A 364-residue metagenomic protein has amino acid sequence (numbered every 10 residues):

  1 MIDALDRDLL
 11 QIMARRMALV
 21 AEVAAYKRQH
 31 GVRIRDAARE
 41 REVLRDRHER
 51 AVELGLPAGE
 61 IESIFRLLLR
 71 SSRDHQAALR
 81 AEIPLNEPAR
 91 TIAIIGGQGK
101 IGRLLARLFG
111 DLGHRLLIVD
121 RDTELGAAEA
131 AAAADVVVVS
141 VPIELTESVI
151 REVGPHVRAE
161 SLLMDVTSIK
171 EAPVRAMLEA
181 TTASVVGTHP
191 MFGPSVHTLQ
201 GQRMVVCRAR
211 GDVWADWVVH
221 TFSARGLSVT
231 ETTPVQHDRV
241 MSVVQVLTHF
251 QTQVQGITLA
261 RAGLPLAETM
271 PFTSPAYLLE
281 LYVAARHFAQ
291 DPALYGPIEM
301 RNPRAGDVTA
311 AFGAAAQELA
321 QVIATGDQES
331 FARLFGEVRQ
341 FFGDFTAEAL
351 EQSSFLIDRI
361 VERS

Functional and structural regions predicted by a protein language model:
M1-R90, R107: Extended, charge-rich alpha-helical interface modules
I92-G96: Conserved N-terminal Rossmann-fold NAD(P)-binding element of oxidoreductases
K100-I101: Hydrophobic/small residue at the entry helix of a nucleotide-binding pocket
L116-E129: Adenosine-cofactor binding site in Rossmann-like domains, unifying the SAM/SAH pocket of S-adenosylmethionine-dependent
A128-M177: Rossmann-fold NAD(P) dinucleotide-binding segment
K170-P234, D238-M241: Rossmann-fold dinucleotide-binding core
Q202, D216, H237-L266, M270-A289: Active-site-proximal catalytic alpha-helix in oxidoreductases
M270-F345: Interdomain hinge/lid region at the active-site interface of Rossmann-like NAD(P)-dependent oxidoreductases
